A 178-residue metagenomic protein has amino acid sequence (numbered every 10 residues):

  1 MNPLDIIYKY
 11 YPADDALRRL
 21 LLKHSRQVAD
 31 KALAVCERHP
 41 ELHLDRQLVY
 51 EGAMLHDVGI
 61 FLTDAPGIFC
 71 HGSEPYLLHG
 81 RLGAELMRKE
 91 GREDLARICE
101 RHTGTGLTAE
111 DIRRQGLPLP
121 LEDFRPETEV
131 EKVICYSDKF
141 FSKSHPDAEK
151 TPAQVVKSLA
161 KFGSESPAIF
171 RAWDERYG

Functional and structural regions predicted by a protein language model:
M1-Y8, A34, A148, P152: Active-site hotspot residues in diverse enzymes, especially metal/ion-binding acidic/histidine motifs
N2-H24, L62-G72: Active-site flanking loop/helix segments enriched in acidic
Y8, A29, L33-C36, R81-R88 (+1 more regions): Amphipathic alpha-helical segments within well-ordered protein domains
A16-L44: N-terminal-biased segments
E41-A153: Divalent metal-dependent catalytic cores for phosphoryl transfer on phosphate-bearing substrates
P152-K161: Short helix/strand-capping connector loops at secondary-structure junctions
K161-G178: Charged phosphate-binding loop/patch that engages nucleotide di/tri-phosphates or the phosphate backbone of nucleic
